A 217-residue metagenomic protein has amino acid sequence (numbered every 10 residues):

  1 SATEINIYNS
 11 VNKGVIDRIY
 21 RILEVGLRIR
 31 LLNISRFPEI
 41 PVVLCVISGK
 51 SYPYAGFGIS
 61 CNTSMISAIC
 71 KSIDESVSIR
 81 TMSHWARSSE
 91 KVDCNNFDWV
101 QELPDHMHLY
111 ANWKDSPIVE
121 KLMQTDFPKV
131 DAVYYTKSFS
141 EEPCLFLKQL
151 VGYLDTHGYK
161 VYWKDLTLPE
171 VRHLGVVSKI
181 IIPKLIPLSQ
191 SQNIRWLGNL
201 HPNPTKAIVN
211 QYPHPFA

Functional and structural regions predicted by a protein language model:
S1-A217: Helix-biased "structured C-terminal domain" signature
